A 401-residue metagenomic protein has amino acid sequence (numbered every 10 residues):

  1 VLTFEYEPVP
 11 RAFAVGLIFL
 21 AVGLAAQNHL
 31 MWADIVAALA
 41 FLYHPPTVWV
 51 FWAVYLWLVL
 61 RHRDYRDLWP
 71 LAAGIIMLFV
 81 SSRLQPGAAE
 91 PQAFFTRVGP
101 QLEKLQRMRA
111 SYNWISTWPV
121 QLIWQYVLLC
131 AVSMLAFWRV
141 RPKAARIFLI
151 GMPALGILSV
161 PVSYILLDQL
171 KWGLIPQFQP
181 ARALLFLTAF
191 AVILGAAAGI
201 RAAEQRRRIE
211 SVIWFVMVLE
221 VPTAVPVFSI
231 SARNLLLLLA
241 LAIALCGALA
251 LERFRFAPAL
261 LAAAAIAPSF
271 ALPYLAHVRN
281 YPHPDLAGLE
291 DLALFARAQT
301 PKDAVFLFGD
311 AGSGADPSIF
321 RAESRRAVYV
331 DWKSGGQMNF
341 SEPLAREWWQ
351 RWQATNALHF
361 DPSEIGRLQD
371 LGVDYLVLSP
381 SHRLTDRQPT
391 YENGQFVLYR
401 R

Functional and structural regions predicted by a protein language model:
V1-A21, Q177-F190, S231-L236: Membrane-interface micro-motifs in multi-pass membrane enzymes
F13-W32, V59-L60: Membrane-interface transmembrane helices that cradle and orient dolichyl/undecaprenyl
L24-L39, Y65-A72, R208-F215: Short hydrophobic alpha-helices at membrane interfaces in multi-pass membrane enzymes
A25, L39-T47, V80, S324: Transmembrane helix irregularities
P45-W52, L60-A196, F228, R233: Transmembrane catalytic cores of multi-pass membrane glycosyltransferases and polysaccharide-assembly enzymes
V59-D67, F137-I147, I200-I209, L249-A259: Membrane-interface helix-boundary motifs at transmembrane edges
M217-H283: Transmembrane alpha-helical segments
P268, P282-W352, I365-R383, Y399: Short periplasmic/luminal acceptor-recognition loop of GT-C membrane glycosyltransferases, typified by
